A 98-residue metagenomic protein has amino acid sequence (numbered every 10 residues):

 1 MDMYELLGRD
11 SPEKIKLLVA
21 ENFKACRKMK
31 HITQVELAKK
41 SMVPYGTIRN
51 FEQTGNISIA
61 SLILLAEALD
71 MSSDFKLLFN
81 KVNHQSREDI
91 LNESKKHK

Functional and structural regions predicted by a protein language model:
M1-L7, E93-K98: Intrinsically disordered, low-complexity tails and linkers flanking structured cores
D2-M29, L78: A short, Lys/Arg-rich alpha-helix, primarily the initiator
E21-L37, K95-K98: Short basic helix-loop element that most often maps to the first helix and adjoining turn of HTH DNA-binding modules
H31-R49: Short alpha-helical DNA-recognition segment
G55-E67: Short, basic-rich loop-to-helix N-cap that marks the start of a DNA-contacting helix
K76-K98: Short, charged recognition helix plus adjacent turn of helix-turn-helix-like nucleic-acid-binding domains
